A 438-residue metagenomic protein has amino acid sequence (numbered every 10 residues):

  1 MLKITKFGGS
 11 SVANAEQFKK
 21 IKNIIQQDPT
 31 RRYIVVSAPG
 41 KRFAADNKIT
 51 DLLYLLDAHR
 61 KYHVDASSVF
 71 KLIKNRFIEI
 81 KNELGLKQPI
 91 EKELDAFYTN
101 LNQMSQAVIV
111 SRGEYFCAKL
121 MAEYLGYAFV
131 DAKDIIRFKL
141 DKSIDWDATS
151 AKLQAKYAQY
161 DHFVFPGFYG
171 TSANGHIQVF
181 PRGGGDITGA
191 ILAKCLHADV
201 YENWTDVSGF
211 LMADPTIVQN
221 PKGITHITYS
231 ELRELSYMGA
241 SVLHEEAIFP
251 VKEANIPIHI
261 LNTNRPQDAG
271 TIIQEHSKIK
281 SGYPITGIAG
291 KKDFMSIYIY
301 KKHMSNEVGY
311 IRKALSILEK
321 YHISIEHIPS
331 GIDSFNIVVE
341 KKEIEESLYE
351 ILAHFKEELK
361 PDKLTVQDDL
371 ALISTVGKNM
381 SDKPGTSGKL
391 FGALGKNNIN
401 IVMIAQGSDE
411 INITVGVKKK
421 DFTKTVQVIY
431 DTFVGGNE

Functional and structural regions predicted by a protein language model:
M1-L243, I248, E340, G416-K418 (+1 more regions): Nucleotide/pyrophosphate-binding catalytic subdomain
L2-K3, R31-I34, A107-V108, Y127-A128 (+15 more regions): Structural motif
A44, N174, M212-A213, H259-L261 (+2 more regions): Short helix/loop capping segments that flank catalytic or ligand/cofactor-binding pockets
E123, L261-T263: Internal glycine-rich alpha/beta core junctions
I135-R137, S208-G209, P266, D333 (+1 more regions): Positions that flank functional sites
A269-E438: A conserved regulatory-domain signal marking ACT and ACT-like small-molecule sensing domains and adjacent regulatory
